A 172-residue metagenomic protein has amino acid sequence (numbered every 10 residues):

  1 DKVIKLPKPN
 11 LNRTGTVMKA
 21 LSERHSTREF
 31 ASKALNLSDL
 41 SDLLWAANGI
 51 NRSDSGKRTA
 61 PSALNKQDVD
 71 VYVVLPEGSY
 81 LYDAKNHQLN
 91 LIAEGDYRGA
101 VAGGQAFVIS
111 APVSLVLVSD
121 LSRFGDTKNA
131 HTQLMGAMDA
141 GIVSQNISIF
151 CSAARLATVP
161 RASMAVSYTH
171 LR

Functional and structural regions predicted by a protein language model:
D1-A111: N-terminal amphipathic, basic helical "cap/leader" segment at the start of enzyme domains
G49-N51, L121-F124: Solvent-exposed loop/turn segments at secondary-structure junctions within structured extracellular/periplasmic domains
P112-L115, L121-S122: Histidine/lysine/aspartate-rich catalytic loop segments that bind and position anionic ligands
A130-D139: Short pre-catalytic strand/loop immediately N-terminal to key active-site residues, enriched for Gly-Thr
S152-M164: Glycine-rich phosphate/pyrophosphate-binding loops and their adjacent beta-strand/loop elements at enzyme active sites
T169-H170: Conserved small/polar residues in nucleotide/adenosyl-binding loops
